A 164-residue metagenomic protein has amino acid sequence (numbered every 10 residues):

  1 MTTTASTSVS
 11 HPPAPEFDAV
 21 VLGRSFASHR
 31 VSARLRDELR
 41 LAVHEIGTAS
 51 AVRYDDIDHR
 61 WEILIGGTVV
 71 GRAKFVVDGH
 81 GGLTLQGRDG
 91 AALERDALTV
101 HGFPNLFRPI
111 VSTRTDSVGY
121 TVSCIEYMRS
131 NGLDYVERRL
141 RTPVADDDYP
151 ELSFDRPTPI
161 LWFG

Functional and structural regions predicted by a protein language model:
M1-A19, D37-L41, E45: Extreme N-terminal leader/targeting segments of oxidoreductases
P13-F17, L64-F75, G79: Core beta-strand elements of the Rossmann-like FAD/NAD(P) dinucleotide-binding domain in flavoenzyme oxidoreductases
G23-F26: Glycine-rich Rossmann-fold phosphate-binding loop(s) that bind the pyrophosphate of adenine dinucleotide cofactors
H29: Residues forming the Rossmann-fold NAD(P)(H) cofactor-binding site
R34: Rossmann-fold NAD(P)-dependent oxidoreductase module
E45-W61: A conserved short coil-to-beta-strand element within the FAD-binding core of flavoproteins
G79-Y127: Glycine/threonine-rich phosphate-binding loop and adjacent beta-strand/alpha-helix elements that clamp
F107-G164: C-terminal, flexible cofactor-proximal segment of oxidoreductases
